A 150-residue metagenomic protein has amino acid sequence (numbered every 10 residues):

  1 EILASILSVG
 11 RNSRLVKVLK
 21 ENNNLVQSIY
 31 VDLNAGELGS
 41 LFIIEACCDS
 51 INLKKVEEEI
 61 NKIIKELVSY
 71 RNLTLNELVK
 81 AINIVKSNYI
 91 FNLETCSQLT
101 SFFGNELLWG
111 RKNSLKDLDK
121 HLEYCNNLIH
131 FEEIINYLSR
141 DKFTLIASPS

Functional and structural regions predicted by a protein language model:
E1-L3, L19, I44, I60 (+3 more regions): Buried hydrophobic packing residues in well-ordered domains
E1-R14: His/Glu-based metal-binding/catalytic segments typifying zinc-dependent metallopeptidases
I6, V18, N22, E59 (+3 more regions): Generic, well-ordered alpha-helical scaffold segments in large soluble proteins
G10, Y30, N34-N92: M16/insulysin-pitrilysin zinc metalloprotease superfamily fold
R14-V18, N22, V26-I29: Short, conserved active-site entrance elements at the starts or edges of catalytic domains
N24-S28, G39-I43, S139-F143: Active-site lining segments that contact anionic ligands and/or coordinate catalytic metals
Q27-L33, I129-E132: Glycine-rich, charged/polar anion/phosphate-binding loops that engage phosphate groups from diverse ligands
V79-S150: C-terminal regions of mature proteins
